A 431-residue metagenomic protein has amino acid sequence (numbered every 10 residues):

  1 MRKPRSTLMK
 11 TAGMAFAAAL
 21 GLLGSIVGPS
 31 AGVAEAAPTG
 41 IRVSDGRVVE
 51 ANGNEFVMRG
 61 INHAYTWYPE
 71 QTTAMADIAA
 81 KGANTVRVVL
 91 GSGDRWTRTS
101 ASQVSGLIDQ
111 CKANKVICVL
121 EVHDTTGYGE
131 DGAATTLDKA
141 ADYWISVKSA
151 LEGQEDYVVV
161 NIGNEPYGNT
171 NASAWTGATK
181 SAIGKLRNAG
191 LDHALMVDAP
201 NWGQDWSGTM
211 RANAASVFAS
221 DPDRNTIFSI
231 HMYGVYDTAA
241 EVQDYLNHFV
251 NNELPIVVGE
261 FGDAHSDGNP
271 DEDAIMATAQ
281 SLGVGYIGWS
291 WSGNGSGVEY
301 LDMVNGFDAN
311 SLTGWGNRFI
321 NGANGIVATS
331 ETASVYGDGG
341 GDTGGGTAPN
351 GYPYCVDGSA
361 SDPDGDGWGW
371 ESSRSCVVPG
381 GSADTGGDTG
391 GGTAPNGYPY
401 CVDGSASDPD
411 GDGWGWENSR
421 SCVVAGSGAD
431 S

Functional and structural regions predicted by a protein language model:
R2-A34: Secretory targeting and sorting signals
T11-A17, A34-N52, M58, A172-G184 (+1 more regions): N-terminal presequences and immediately downstream first alpha-helices
G32-T85, G325, E331, V335 (+1 more regions): N-terminal carbohydrate-binding accessory modules
G40-I41, Y68-T72, L137-I145, S149-V159 (+2 more regions): Extracellular glycoside hydrolase catalytic/binding regions
W67, T97-A101, A133, L137-A140 (+5 more regions): Solvent-exposed, acidic/flexible segments
Q71-G129, L137-D142, K180, G184-G190 (+1 more regions): Aromatic-lined substrate-binding rim segments of carbohydrate-active enzymes
N310-G341, R374-D384, C422-G428: A recurrent domain-boundary module in secreted/ectodomain proteins
G345-S431: Extracellular/cell-surface secretome signature
